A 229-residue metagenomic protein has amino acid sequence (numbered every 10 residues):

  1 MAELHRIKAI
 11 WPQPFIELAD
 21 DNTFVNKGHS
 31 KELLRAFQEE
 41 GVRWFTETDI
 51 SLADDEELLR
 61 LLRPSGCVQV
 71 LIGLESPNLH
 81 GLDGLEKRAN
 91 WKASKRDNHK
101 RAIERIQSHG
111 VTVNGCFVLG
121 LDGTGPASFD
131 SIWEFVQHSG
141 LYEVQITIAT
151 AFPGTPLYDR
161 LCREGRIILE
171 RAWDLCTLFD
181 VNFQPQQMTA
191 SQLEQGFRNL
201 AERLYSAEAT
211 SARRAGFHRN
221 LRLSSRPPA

Functional and structural regions predicted by a protein language model:
M1-L121, A127: Conserved SAM/AdoMet-binding glycine-rich loop
A2-R6, R101, F135, Q192-R203: A non-catalytic, amphipathic alpha-helix used as a structural packing/dimerization or gating element in enzyme scaffolds
L62-P64, R88-N90, I132-E134, C162-R166: Short, hinge-like loop/turn segments at secondary-structure boundaries
H80-A89, R163-I167, L175-T177: Short glycine/proline- and charge-enriched loop/turn segments that cap or connect secondary-structure elements
H109-L121, A127, S131-T147, S206: Conserved beta-strand->loop/alpha-helix structural units within folded catalytic cores of enzymes with alpha/beta
T150-A151: AMP-binding (ANL) adenylation modules
Y158, R166-A229: Radical SAM enzyme core and accessory elements
